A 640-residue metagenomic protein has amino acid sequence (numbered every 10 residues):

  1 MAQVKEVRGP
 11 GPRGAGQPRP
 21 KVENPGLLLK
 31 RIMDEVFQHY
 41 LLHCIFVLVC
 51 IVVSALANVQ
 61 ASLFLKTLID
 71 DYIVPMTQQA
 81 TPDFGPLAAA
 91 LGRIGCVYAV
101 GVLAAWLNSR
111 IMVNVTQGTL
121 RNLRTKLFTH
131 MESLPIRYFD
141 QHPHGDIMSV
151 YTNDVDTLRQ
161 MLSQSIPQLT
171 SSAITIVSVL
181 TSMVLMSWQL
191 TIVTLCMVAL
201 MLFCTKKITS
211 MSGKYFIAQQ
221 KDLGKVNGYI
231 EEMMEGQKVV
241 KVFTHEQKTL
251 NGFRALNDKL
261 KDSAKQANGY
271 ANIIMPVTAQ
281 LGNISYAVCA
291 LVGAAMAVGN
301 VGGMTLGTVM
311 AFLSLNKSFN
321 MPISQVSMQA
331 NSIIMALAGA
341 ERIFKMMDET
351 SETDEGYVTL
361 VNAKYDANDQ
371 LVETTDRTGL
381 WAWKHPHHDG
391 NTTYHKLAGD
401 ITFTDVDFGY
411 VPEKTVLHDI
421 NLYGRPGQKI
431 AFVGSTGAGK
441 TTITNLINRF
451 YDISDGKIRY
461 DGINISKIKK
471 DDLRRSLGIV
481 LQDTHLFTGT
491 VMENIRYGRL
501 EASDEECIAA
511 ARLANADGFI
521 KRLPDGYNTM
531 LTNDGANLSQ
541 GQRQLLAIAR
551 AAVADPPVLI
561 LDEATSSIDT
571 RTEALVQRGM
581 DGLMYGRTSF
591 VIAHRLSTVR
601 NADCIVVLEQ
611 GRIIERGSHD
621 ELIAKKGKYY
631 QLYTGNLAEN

Functional and structural regions predicted by a protein language model:
M1-N58, I73-I94, N108-M112, T116 (+8 more regions): Membrane-integrated ABC transporters
R13-P20, Q117, T125-S149, N153-V155 (+5 more regions): Short intracellular "coupling" helices and adjacent cytoplasmic loop segments at the cytosolic face of multi-pass
P18-G26, C50, A57-I73, V97-H144 (+11 more regions): Juxtamembrane helix-loop junctions of ABC transporter transmembrane domains
K30, V49, A104, N108 (+5 more regions): Hydrophobic alpha-helical transmembrane segments of ABC transporter permease domains
Q38-L41, I136-R137, V155-L162, I166 (+6 more regions): An intracellular "coupling" helix at the cytosolic face of ABC transporter transmembrane type-1 domains
H39, H43-L56, Q60, V97 (+2 more regions): Transmembrane helices of ABC transporter permease
P75, S182-C196, Q266, Y270-R342 (+2 more regions): Helix-loop-helix
A80, A363-N640: ABC-type nucleotide-binding domain
